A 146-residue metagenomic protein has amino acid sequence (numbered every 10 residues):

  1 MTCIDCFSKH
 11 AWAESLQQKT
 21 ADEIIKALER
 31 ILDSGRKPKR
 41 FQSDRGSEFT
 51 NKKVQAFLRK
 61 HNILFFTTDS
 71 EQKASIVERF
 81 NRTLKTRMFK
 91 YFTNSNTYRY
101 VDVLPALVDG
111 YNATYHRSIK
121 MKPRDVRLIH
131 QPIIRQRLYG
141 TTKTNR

Functional and structural regions predicted by a protein language model:
M1-I4, E14-S15, D109: Conserved, well-structured core segments
I4, S43, K73: Single, functionally critical "micro-switch" positions that shape active/binding sites and transmembrane helices
F7-H10: Short, glycine-anchored, charge-dense loop/turn motifs used at functional sites
A13-G35: Active-site beta-loop-alpha junctions of metal-dependent nucleic acid enzymes, especially the RNase H-like/DDE
K19, D33-N51, D69: Acidic/histidine-rich, metal-coordinating catalytic segments
T20, R30-I31, S43, F57 (+1 more regions): C-terminal structured domain segments across diverse proteins
A21-I24, S47-N51, Y100, L104: Active-site-proximal structural scaffolding
V54-R146: Domain-scale segment recognizer with a strong primary affinity for retroviral/LTR-retrotransposon integrase
